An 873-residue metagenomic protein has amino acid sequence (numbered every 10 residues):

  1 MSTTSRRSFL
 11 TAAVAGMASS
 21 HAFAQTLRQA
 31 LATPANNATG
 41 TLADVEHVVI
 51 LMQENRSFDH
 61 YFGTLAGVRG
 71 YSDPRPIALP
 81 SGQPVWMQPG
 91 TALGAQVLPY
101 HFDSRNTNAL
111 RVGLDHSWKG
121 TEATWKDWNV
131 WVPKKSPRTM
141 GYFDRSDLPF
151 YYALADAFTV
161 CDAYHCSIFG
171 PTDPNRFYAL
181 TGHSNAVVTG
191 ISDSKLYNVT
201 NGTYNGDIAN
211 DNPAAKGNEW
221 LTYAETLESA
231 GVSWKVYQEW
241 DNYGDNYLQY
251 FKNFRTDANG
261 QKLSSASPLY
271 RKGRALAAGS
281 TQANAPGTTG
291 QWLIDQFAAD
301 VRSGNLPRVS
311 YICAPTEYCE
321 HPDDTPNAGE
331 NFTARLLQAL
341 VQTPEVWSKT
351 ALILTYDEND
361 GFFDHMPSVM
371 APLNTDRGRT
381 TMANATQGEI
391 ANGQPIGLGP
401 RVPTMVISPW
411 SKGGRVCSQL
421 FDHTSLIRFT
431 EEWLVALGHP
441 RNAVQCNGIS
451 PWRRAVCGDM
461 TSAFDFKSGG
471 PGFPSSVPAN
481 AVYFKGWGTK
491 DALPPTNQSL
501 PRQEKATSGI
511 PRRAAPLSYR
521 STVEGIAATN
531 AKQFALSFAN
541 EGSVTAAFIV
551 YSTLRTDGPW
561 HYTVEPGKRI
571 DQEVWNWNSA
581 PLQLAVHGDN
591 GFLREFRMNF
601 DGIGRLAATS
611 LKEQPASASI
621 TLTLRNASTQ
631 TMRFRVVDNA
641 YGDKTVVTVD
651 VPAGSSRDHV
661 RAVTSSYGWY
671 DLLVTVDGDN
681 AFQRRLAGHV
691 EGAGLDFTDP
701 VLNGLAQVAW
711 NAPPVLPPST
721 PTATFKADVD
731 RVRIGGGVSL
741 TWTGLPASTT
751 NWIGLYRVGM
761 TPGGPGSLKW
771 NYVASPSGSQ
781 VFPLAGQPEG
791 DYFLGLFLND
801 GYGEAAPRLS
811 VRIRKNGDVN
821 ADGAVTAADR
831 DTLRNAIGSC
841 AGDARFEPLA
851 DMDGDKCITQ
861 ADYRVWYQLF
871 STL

Functional and structural regions predicted by a protein language model:
S2-T4, S8-V715: N-terminal pro-sequences and low-complexity stem/linker regions of secreted or lumenal proteins
R56-S57, L437, P746, G759-T761 (+2 more regions): Acidic glycine-/aspartate-rich tracts in secreted/extracellular proteins
T350, K568, S655, G736-V738 (+5 more regions): Surface-exposed loop/turn positions
L536-F538, F548-V550, V586, A608 (+15 more regions): Hydrophobic beta-strand residues in large extracellular and virion-surface proteins
R594, D643, F682, T761-G763 (+2 more regions): Short loop/beta submotifs within extracellular cysteine-rich repeat domains
R635-V636, L716-K815: Extended, solvent-exposed regions of the mature portions of secreted/cell-surface glycoproteins
R812-L873: Cellulosome-associated attachment modules in secreted, modular CAZymes
